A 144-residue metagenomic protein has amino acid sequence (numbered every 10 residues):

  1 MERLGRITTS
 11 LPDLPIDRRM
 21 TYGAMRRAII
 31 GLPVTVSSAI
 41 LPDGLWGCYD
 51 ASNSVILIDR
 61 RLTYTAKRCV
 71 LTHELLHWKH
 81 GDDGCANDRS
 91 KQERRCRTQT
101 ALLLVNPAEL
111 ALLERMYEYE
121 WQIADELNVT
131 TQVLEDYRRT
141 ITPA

Functional and structural regions predicted by a protein language model:
M1-A144: Active-site hotspot residues in diverse enzymes, especially metal/ion-binding acidic/histidine motifs
